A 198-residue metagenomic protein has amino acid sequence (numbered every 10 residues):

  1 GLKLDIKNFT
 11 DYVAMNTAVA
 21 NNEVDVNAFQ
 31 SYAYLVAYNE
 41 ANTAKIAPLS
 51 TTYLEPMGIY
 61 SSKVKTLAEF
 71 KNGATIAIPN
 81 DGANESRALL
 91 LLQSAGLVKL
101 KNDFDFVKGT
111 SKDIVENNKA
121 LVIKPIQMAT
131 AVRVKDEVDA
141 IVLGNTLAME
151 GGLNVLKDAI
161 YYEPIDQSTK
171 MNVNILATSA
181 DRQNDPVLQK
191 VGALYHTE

Functional and structural regions predicted by a protein language model:
G1-D5, A18: Short, polar/charged alpha-helical segment
L4-T10, K101-K108, A120-I126: Short beta-strand-to-loop elements that line the ligand-binding cleft of bilobed periplasmic-binding protein-like
Y12-T43, I59, K65, A148-G152: Pocket-flanking alpha-helical
V13-D25, E40, L90-L91, S111-L147: Short helices/loops that flank or line small-molecule/ion binding pockets
N21, F29, A44, L54-P56 (+6 more regions): Extracytoplasmic
L49-V98: A conserved helix-loop-strand patch within extracytoplasmic ligand-binding domains of the periplasmic binding
S50-S61, E150-A193: Periplasmic-binding protein-like
I76-A83, L91-Q93, I175-A177, V187-E198: Bilobed periplasmic-binding protein/Venus flytrap-like ligand-binding cleft at the lobe interface of extracytoplasmic
